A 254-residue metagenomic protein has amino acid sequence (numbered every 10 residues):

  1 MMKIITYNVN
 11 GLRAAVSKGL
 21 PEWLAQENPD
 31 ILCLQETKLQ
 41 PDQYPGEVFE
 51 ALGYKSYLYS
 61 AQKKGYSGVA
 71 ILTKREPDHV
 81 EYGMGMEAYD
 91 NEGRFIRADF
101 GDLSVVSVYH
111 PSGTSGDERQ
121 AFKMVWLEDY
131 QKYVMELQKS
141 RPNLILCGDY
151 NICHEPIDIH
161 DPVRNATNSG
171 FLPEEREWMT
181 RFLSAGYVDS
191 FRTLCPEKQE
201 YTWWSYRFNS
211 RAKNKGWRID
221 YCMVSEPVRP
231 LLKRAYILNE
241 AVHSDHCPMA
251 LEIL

Functional and structural regions predicted by a protein language model:
M2-N10, D102-T114, C147: Active-site-proximal beta-strand elements of phosphoester/diester hydrolases
M2-V16, E22-W23, E27, P41-Y57: Internal alpha/beta domain cores that form substrate/cofactor-binding pockets in large enzymes and binding proteins
Y7-N8, L24-D42, V105, V134-P156 (+4 more regions): Active-site beta-strand/loop signature of hydrolases that rely on acidic residues for catalysis
T37-Q40, P45-G113: Structured beta-strand-rich core segments of catalytic domains in phosphoester-bond hydrolases
L52-K55, E128-K215, I219: Metal-dependent phosphoesterases centered on the DNase I-like endonuclease/exonuclease/phosphatase
K64-H79, K198, S210-P230: Conserved beta strand-loop-helix elements of the APE1-like EEP
G85-M86, P111-L127, V163-T167: Surface-exposed cleft-lining segments at the edges of enzyme active sites
Y236-L254: Surface polyanion/phosphate-binding segment centered on an Asp-His-Pro turn
